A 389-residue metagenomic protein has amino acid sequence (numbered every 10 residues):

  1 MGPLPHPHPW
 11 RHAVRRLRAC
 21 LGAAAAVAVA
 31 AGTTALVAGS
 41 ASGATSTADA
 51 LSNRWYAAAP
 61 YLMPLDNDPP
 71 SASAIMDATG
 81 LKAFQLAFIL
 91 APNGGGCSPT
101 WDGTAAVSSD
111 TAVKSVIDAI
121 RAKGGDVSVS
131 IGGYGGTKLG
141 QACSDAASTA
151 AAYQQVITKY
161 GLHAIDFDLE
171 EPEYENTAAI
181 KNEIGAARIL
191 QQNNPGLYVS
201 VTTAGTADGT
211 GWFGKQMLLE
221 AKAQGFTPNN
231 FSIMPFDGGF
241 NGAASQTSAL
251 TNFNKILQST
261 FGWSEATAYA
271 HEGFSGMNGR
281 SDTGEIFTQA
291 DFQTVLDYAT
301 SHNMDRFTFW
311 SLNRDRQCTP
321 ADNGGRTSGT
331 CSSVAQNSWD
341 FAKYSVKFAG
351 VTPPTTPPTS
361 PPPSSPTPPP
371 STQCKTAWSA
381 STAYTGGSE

Functional and structural regions predicted by a protein language model:
G2-A44: Secretory targeting and sorting signals
A44-I233, D237-F261, A268-G273, G279-Q293 (+3 more regions): Chitinase-like catalytic core of GlcNAc-active glycosidases
G273-G276, R306-S311: Conserved active-site loop/cleft motifs that coordinate metal ions or position small ligands
D291-D305: Short, low-complexity, polybasic intrinsically disordered segments
L312-Q317: A short, acidic, flexible beta-alpha connecting loop/helix-capping segment that sits on the rim of active
V351-S371: Ser/Thr/Gly/Pro-rich low-complexity, disordered linker/stalk segments of secreted and cell-surface proteins
T372-Y384: Disulfide-bonded cysteine-rich modules in secreted/extracellular proteins, activating on the conserved Cys frameworks
